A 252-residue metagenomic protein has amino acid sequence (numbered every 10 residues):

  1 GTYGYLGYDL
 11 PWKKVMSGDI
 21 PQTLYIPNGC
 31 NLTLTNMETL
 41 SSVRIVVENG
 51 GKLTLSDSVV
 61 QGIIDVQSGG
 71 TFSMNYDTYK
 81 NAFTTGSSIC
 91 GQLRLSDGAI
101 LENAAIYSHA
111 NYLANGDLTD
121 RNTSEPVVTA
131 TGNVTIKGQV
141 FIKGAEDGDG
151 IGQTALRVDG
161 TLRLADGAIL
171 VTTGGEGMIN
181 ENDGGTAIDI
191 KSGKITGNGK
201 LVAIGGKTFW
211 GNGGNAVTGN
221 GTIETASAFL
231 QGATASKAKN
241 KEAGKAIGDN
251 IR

Functional and structural regions predicted by a protein language model:
G1-S17, I204-G206, W210-R252: Extracellular/surface-exposed low-complexity segments
Y8, Q22, C30, T35-R44 (+26 more regions): The right-handed parallel beta-helix/beta-solenoid scaffold, focusing on the short coil/turn and N-cap positions
V15-P21, I26-N28: Flexible, charged surface loops at secondary-structure boundaries
P27, Q67, S96, G174 (+2 more regions): Acidic, Ser/Thr/Pro
A82-T84, Y107-T123, G144-I151, G174-E181 (+2 more regions): Acidic/polar low-complexity surface segments
